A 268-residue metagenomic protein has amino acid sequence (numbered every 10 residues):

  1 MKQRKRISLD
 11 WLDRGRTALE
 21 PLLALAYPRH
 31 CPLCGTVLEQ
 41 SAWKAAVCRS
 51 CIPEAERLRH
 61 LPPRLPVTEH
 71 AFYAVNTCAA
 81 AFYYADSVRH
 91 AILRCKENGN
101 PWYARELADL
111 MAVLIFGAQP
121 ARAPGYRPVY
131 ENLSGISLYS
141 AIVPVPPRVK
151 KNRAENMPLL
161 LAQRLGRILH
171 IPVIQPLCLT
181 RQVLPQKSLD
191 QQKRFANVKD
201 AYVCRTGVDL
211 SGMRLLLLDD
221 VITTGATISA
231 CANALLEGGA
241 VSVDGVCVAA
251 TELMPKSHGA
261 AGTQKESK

Functional and structural regions predicted by a protein language model:
M1-D219, T223-K268: Glycine-rich phosphate/pyrophosphate-handling loop used in enzymes and phosphotransfer proteins
